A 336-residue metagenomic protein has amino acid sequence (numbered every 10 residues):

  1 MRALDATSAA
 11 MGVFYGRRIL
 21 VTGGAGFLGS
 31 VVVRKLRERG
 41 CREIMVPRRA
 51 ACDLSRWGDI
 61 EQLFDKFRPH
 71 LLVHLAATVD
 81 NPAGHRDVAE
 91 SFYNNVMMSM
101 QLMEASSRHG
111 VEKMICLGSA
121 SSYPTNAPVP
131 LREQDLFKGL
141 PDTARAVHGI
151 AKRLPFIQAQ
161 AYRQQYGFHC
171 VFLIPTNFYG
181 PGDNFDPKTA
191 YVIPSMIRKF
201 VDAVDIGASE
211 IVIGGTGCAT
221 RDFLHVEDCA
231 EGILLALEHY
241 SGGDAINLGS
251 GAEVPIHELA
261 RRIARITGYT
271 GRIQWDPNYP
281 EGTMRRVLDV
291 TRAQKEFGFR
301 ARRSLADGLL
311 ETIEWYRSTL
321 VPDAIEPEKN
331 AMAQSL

Functional and structural regions predicted by a protein language model:
M1-R18, R39, L305-L336: Amphipathic terminal alpha-helices
R17-R37: N-terminal Rossmann NAD(P)H-binding glycine-rich loop of SDR-like oxidoreductase domains
V46-P47, I211, T216, G243-I246 (+4 more regions): C-terminal "lid/loop" region of Rossmann-like NAD(P)-dependent oxidoreductases
D53, S122-P124, V147, V171-I193 (+1 more regions): Flexible, glycine-rich beta-alpha linker
W57-N94, A105-R108, T125: NAD(P)H-binding glycine-rich loop region in Rossmannoid oxidoreductase-like domains and their noncatalytic homologs
M100-R145: Conserved Rossmann-fold NAD(P)-dependent oxidoreductase catalytic core, especially the SDR/UDP-sugar
K113, G118-S119, F156-N184, P194 (+2 more regions): Conserved beta-loop-beta element that borders a ligand/cofactor-binding pocket
F178-S195, D205-S209, V226-D228, L235-N247 (+2 more regions): Glycine/proline-rich active-site loop of Rossmann-fold NAD(P)-dependent oxidoreductases
